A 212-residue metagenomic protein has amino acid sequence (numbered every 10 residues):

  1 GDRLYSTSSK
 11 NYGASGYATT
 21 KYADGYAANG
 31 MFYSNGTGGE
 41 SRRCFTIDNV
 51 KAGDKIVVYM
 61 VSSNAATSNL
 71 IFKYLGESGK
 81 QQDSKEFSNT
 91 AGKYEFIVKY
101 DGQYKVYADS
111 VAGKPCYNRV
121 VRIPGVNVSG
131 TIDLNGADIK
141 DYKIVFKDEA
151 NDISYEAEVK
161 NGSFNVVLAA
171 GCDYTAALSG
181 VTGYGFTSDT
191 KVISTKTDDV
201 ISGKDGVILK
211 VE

Functional and structural regions predicted by a protein language model:
T20-D54, A91-E95, K114-R119: Short beta-strands within extracellular/lumenal beta-sheet-rich domains
F45, G92-F96, G162-V166, V207: Short strand-edge motifs at loop-to-beta-strand transitions and within beta-strands of extracellular beta-rich domains
A65-G79: Short, surface-exposed beta-strand/strand-loop-strand elements in extracellular ectodomains
Y100, V181-V211: Structured interaction patches on ligand/partner-binding surfaces of diverse proteins
K105-C116: Short beta-strand-plus-loop segments that form exposed binding edges in beta-rich domains
V126-D141: Structural motif
D148-S163: Short, acidic Ser/Thr/Gly-rich low-complexity loop/linker segments typical of extracellular and cell-surface proteins
S163-T175, V181-T182: Short Pro-Gly-centered beta-turn/loop motif in secreted/extracellular proteins
